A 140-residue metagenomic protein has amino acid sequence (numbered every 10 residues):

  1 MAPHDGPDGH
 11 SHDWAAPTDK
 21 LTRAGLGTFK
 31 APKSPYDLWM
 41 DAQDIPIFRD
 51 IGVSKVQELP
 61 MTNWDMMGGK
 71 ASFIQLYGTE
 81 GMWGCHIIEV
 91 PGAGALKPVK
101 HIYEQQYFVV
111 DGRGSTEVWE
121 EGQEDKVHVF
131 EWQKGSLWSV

Functional and structural regions predicted by a protein language model:
M1-M82: A short, N-terminal "cap"/entry segment at the start of jelly-roll beta-barrel domains of the cupin/DSBH fold
L21, Q43-P46, V90, V110 (+1 more regions): Residue-level detector of solvent-exposed, low-hydrophobicity positions
M67-F73, G84-I102: Conserved short histidine dyad/triad with adjacent acidic residue
A95, K100, E104-L137: A short beta-strand-loop-beta hairpin characteristic of the jelly-roll/cupin
